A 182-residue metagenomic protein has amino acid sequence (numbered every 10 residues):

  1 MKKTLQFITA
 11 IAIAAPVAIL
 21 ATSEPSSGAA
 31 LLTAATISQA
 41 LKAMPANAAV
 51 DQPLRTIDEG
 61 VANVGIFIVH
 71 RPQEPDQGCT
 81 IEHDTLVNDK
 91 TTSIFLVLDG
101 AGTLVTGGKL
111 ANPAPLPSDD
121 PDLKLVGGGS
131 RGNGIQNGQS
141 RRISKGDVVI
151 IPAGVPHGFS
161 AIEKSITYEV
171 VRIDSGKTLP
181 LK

Functional and structural regions predicted by a protein language model:
M1-T9: Bacterial N-terminal signal peptides that target proteins for export
I8-I19: Bacterial N-terminal signal peptides
L20-D89, L181: A short, N-terminal "cap"/entry segment at the start of jelly-roll beta-barrel domains of the cupin/DSBH fold
D84-V87, S93-L96, S140-R141, V148-V149: His/acidic/aromatic-lined binding-pocket segments of jelly-roll/cupin-type domains and related regulatory beta-sandwich
D89-L104, G108, S118-R131: Short, conserved beta-strand element in jelly-roll/cupin
N133-G138: Short alpha-helix capping/helix-loop boundary micro-motifs
R142-I162: Conserved metal-binding segment of the jelly-roll/cupin
K164-P180: A short hydrophobic beta-strand segment most commonly corresponding to one strand of the jelly-roll/cupin
